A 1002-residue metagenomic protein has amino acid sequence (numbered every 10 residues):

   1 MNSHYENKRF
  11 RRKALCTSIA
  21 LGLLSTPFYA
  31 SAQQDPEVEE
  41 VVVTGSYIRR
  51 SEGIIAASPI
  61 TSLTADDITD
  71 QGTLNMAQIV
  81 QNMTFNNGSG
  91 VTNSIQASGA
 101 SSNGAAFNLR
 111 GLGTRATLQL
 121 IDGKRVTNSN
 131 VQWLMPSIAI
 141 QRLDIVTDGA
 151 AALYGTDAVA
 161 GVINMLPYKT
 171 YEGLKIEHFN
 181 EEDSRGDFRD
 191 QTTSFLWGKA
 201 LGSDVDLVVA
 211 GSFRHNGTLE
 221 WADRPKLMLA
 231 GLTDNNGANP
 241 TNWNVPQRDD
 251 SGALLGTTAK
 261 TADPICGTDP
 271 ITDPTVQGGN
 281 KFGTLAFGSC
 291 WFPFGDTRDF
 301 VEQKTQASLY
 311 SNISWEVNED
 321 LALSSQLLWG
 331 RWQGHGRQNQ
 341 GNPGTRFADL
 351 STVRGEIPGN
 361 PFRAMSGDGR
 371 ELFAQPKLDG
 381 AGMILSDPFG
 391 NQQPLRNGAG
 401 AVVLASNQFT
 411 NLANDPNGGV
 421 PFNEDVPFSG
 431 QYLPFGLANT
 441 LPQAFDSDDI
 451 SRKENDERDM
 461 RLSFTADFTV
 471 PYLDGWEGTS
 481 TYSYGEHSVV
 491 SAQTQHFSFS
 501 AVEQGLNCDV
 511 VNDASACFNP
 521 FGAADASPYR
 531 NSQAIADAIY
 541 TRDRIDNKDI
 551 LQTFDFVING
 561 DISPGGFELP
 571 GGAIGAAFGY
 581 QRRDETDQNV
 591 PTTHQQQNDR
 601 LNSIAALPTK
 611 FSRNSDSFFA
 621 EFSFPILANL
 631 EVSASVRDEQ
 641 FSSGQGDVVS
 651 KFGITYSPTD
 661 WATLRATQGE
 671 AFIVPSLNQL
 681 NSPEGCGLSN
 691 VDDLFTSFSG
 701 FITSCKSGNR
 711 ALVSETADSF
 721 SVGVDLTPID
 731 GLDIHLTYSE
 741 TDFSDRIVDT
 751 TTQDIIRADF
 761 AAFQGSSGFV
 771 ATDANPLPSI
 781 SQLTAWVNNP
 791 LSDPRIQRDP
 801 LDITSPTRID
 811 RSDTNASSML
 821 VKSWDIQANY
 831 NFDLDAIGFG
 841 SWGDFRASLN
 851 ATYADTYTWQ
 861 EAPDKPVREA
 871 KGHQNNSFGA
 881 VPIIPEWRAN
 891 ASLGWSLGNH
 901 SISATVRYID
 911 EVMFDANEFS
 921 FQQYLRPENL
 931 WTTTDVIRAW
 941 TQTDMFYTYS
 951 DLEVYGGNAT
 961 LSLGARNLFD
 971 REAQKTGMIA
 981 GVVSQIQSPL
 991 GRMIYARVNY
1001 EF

Functional and structural regions predicted by a protein language model:
N2-T84, S194, G198-K199, E319 (+3 more regions): N-terminal Sec signal peptide and the immediately downstream disordered periplasmic leader that contains the TonB box
Q34-P36, T170-G173, G202-D204, N318-L321 (+12 more regions): Short loop/turn motifs that connect adjacent beta-strands in outer-membrane beta-barrel proteins
M76-I79, A105-N108, D157-H178, T193: N-terminal periplasmic accessory domains that precede and gate Gram-negative outer-membrane beta-barrel machines
V80-D122: Extracytoplasmic beta-strand/coil segments of soluble accessory domains associated with Gram-negative outer-membrane
K124-G149: Short acidic/polar hinge/loop motifs at secondary-structure boundaries that mediate gating or recognition
L229-L232, T268-K304, D320-S615, G669 (+3 more regions): Surface-exposed, low-complexity loop segments enriched in small/polar and acidic residues
G687, F845-E953: C-terminal beta-barrel architecture of Gram-negative outer-membrane proteins
D742-S744, D855-T858, T905-Q923, Y949-F1002: C-terminal beta-signal and adjacent terminal beta-strands/loops of Gram-negative outer-membrane beta-barrel proteins
